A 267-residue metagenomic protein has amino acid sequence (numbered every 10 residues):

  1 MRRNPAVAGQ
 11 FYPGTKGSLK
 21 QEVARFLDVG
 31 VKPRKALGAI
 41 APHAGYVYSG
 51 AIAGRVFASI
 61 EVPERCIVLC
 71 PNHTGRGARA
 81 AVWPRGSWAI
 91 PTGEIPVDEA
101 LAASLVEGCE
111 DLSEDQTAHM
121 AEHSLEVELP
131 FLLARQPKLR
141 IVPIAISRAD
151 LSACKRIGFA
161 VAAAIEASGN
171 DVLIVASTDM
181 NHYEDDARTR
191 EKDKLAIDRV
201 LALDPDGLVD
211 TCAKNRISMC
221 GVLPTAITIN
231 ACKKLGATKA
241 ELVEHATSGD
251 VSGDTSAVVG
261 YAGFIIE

Functional and structural regions predicted by a protein language model:
M1-N230, K234-K239, V243-T255, I265: Active-site histidine-anchored catalytic micro-motif
V259-G263: Short hydrophobic/aromatic beta-strand or adjacent loop that forms the aromatic wall/cage of a ligand/substrate-binding
